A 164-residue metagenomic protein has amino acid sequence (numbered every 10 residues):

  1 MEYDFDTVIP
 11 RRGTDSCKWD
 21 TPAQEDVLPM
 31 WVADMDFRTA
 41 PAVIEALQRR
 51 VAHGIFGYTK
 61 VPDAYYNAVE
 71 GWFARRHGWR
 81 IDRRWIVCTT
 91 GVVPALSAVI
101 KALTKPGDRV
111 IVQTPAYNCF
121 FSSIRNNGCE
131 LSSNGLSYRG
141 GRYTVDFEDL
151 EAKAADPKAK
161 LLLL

Functional and structural regions predicted by a protein language model:
E2-G91, A98: N-terminal small-domain helix-loop-helix segment of the aminotransferase-like
P62, V92-V93, Y117, Y143: Conserved donor sugar-nucleotide recognition element shared by glycan-biosynthetic enzymes
A102-I124: Conserved PLP-anchoring active-site segment centered on the Schiff-base-forming lysine
T114, S133-Y138: Short beta->alpha connector loops at strand-helix junctions that form conserved, small/polar/Pro-enriched
N126-S132: A short helix-loop-beta submotif of the ANL/AMP-binding
Y138-L164: Active-site phosphate-binding strand-loop segment of PLP-dependent enzymes
